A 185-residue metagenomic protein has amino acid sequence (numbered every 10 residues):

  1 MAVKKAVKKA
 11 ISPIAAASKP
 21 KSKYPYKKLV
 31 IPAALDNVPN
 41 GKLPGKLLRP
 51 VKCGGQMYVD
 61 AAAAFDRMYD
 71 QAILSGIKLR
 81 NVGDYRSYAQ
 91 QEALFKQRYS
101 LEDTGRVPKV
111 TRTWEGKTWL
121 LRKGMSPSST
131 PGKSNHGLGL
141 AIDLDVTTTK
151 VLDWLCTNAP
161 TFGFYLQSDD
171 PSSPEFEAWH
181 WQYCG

Functional and structural regions predicted by a protein language model:
A2-I11: Low-complexity, polybasic segments enriched for Lys interleaved with small residues
I11-G185: Cell-envelope/glycan interface and biosynthesis
